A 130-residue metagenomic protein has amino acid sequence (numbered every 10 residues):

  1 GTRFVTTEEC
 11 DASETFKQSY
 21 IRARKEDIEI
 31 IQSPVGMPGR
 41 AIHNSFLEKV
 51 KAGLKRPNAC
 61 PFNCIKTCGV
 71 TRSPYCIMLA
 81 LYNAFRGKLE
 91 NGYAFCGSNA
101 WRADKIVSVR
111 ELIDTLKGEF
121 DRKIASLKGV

Functional and structural regions predicted by a protein language model:
T2-V130: Conserved active-site-proximal phosphate/metal-binding subdomains
